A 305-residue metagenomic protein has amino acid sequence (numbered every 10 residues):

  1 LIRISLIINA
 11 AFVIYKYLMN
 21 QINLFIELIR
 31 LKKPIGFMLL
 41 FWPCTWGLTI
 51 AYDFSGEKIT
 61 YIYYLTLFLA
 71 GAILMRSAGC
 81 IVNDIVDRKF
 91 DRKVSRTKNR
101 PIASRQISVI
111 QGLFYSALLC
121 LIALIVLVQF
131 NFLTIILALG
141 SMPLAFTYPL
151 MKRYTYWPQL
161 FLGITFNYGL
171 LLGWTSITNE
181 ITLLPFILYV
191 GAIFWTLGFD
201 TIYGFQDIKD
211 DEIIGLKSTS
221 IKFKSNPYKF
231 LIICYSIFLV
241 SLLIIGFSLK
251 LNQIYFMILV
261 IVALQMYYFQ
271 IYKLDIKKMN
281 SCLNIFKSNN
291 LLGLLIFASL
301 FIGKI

Functional and structural regions predicted by a protein language model:
L1-L18: N-terminal amphipathic/basic-hydrophobic helices that include classical n-h-c signal peptides and signal-anchor
I22, I26-E27, W46, S77-A78 (+3 more regions): Intramembrane alpha-helical segments
K32-T49: The first (N-terminal) embedded transmembrane alpha-helix
L39-F41, A117-C120, L162-L170, I232-L242 (+1 more regions): Core segments of transmembrane alpha-helices that mediate helix-helix packing or line hydrophobic substrate/ligand
L40, G79-N83, D91, S95 (+3 more regions): Alpha-helical transmembrane segments and their lipid-water interface positions in multi-pass membrane proteins
T45, T49-I50, F54-V86, C120-L124 (+2 more regions): Membrane-embedded alpha-helical segments that form the functional core of polytopic membrane enzymes, especially those
L67-A72, R88-A138, F194, I213-F256: Multi-pass membrane catalytic core of lipid/isoprenoid biosynthesis enzymes
V240-I305: Extended hydrophobic alpha-helices typical of membrane-associated regions
